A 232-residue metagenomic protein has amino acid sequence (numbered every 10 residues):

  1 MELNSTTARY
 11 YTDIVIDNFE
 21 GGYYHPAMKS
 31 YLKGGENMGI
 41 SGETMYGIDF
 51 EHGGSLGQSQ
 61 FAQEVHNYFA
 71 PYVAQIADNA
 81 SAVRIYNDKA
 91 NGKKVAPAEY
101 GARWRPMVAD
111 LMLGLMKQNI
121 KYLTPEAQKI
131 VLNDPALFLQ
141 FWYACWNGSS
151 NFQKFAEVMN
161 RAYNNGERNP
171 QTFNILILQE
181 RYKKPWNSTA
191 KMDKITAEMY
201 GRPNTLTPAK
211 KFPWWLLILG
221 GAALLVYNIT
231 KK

Functional and structural regions predicted by a protein language model:
M1-P208: Cell-wall polysaccharide-cleaving catalytic domain and substrate-binding groove, primarily in peptidoglycan/chitin
A209-K232: Single-pass alpha-helical membrane anchors
